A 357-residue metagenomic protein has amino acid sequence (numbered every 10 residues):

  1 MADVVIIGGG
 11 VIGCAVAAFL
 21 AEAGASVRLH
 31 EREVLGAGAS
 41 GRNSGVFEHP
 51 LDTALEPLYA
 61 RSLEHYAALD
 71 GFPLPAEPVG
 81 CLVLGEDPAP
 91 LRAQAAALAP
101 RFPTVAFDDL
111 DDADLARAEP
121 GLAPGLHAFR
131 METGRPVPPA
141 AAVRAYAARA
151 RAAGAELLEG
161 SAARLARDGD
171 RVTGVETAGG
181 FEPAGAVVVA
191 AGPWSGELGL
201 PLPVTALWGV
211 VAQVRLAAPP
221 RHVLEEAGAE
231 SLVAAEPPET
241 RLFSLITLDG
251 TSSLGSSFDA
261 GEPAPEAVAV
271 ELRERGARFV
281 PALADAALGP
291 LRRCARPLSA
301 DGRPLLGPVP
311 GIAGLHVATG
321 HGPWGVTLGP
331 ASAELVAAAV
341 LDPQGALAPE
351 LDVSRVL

Functional and structural regions predicted by a protein language model:
D3-R28: N-terminal Rossmann-like FAD-binding beta1-loop-alpha1 element of flavoenzymes
V5-I7, E182-W194, A333: Short hydrophobic core segments
A18-F19, F47, L74-E77, A186 (+1 more regions): Active-site substrate-recognition segment that forms the wall of the catalytic cavity or substrate channel
E22-G41: Glycine-rich FAD pyrophosphate-binding loop
S44-A118, G125-H127, L242: Dinucleotide-binding Rossmann-like beta1-alpha1 core, especially the glycine-rich loop that anchors the ADP
P57, L84-P90, F129-A148, A264-V268 (+1 more regions): Short beta-strand to alpha-helix junction loop
F129-A178: Helical element adjacent to the flavin cofactor pocket in flavoenzyme catalytic cores
A282-L357: C-terminal catalytic lobe of FAD-dependent flavoproteins
